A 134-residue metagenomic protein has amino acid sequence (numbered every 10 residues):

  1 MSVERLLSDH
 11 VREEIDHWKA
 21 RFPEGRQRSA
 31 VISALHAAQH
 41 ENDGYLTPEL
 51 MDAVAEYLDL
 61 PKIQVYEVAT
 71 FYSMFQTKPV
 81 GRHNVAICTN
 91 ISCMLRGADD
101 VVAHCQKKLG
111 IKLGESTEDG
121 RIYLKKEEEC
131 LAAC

Functional and structural regions predicted by a protein language model:
M1-A133: Signature of N-terminal electron-transfer/Fe-S-associated modules in redox systems
